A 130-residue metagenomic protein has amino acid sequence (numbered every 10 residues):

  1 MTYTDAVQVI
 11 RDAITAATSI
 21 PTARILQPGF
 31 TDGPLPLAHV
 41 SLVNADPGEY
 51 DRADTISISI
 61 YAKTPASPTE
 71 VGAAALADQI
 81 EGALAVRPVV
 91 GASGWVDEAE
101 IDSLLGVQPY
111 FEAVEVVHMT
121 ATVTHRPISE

Functional and structural regions predicted by a protein language model:
M1-A23, S41-E130: Charged, amphipathic alpha-helical segments and their flanking helix caps
R24-D32: Short acidic low-complexity segments
D32-N44: A short, hydrophobic beta-strand-centered structural micro-motif
